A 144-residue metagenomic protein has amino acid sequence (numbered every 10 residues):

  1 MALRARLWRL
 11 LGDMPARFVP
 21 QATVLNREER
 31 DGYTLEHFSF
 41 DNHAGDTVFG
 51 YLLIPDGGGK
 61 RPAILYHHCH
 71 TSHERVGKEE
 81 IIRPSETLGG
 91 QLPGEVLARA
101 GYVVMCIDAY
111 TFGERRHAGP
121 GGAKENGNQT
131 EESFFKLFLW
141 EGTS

Functional and structural regions predicted by a protein language model:
M1-R17: N-terminal pre-domain segments of enzymes
D13-A63: N-terminal cap/lid segment of alpha/beta-hydrolase-fold proteins
H67-S144: Cap/lid segment of the alpha/beta-hydrolase catalytic domain
